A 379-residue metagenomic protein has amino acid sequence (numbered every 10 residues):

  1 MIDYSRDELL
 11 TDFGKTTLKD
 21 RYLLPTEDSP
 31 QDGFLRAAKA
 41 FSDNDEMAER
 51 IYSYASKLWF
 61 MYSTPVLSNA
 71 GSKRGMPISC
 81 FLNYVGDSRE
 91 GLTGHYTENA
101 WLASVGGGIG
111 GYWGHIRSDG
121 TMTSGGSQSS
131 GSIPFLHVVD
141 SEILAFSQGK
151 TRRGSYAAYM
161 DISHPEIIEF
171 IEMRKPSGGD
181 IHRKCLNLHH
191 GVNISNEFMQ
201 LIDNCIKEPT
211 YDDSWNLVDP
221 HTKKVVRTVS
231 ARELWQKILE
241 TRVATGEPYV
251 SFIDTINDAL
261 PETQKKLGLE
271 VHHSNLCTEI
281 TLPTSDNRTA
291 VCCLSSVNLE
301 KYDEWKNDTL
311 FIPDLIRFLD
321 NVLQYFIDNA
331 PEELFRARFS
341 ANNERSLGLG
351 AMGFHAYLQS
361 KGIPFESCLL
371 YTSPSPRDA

Functional and structural regions predicted by a protein language model:
I2, I363-E366, S373: Intrinsic disorder at enzyme termini
I2-S56: N-terminal amphipathic, basic-rich helices that act as targeting or association modules
L24, A40-N44, Y52-M76, F81-S124 (+5 more regions): Function-dense linear segments that define catalytic or interfacial modules in macromolecule-processing proteins
Y52-Y54, L58, T64, G179-I206: Charge-dense polyanion-binding interfaces
T93, T97-W101, L136-S147, Y159 (+8 more regions): Short, well-ordered alpha-helical packing segments
A103-E169, M173-S177: Conserved thiamine diphosphate
I194-L234: Polar, glycine-rich mid-to-C-terminal structural blocks that act as macromolecule-binding/assembly scaffolds
Y371-A379: Single conserved hydrophobic/aromatic residue that forms the stacking wall/gate of nucleotide- or nucleobase-binding
